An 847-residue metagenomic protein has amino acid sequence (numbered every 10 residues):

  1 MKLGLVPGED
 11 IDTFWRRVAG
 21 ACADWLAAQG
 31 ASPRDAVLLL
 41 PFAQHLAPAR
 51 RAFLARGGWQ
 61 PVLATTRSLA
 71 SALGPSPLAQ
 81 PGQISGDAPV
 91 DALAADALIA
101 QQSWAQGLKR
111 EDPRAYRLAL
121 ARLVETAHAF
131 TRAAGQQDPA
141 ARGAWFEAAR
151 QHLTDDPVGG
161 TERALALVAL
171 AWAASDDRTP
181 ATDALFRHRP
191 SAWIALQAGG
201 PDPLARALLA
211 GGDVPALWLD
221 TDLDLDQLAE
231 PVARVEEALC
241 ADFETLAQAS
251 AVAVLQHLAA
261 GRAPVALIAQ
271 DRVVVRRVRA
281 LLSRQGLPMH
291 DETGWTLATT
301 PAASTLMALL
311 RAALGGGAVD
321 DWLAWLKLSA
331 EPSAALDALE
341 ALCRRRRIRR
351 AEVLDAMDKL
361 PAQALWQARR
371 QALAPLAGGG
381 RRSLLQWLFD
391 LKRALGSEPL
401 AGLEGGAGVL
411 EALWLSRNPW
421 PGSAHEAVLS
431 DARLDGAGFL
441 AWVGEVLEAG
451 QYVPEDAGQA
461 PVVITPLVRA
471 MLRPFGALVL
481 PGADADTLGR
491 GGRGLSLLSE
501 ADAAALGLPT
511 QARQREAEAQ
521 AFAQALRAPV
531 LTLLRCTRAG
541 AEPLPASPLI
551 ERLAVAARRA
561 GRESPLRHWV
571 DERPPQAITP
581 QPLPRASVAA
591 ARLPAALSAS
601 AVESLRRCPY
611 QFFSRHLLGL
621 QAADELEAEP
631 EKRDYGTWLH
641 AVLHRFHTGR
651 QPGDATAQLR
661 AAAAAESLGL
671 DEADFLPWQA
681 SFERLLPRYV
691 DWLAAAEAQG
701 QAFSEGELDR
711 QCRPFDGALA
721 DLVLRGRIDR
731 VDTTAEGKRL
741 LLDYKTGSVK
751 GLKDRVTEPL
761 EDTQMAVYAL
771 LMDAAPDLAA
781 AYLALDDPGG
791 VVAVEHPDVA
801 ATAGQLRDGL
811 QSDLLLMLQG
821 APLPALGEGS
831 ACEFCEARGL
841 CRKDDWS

Functional and structural regions predicted by a protein language model:
K2-T66, A70, G74-Q83, D224-G789 (+1 more regions): Anion-coordinating catalytic cores for phosphoryl-, nucleotidyl-, and glycosidic chemistry
L40-R189, G199, P203, D337-Q367: Basic/charged alpha-beta structural segments of nucleotide/phosphate-handling enzymes
R142, P215, P288: Residue-level detector of anion-binding/catalytic polar loops
E162-A164, V168, W193, V731 (+1 more regions): Hydrophobic alpha-helical segments, especially transmembrane helices and their immediate juxtamembrane helical caps
W172-S175, L185, R206-L208, L217 (+2 more regions): Intrinsic disorder/low-complexity segments
P190-A241: Conserved RecA-like helicase ATPase core segment that couples NTP binding/hydrolysis to strand translocation
